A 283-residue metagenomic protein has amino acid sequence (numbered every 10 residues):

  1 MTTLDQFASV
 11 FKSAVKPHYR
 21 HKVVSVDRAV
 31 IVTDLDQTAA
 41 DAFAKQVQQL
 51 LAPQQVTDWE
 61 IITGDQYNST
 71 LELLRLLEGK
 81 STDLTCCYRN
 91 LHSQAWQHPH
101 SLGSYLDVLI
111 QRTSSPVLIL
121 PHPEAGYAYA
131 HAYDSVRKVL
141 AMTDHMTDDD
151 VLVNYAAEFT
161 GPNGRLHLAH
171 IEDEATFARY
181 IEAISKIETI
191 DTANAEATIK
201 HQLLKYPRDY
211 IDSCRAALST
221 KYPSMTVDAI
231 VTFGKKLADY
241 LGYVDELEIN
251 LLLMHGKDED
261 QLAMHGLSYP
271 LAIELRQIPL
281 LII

Functional and structural regions predicted by a protein language model:
M1-Q66, R137-A197, S219-Y222, E274: Small/aliphatic-rich secondary-structure junction motif
G64-E72, V231-L237: Charged docking surfaces used in two-component/phosphorelay signaling
L74-Y129, G242-I283: Gly/Ser-rich helix-loop-strand patches that form or flank binding pockets for ribonucleotide-derived cofactors
T113, S213-D228: A structural motif corresponding to the C-terminal end of an alpha-helix and its immediate exit/capping segment
A128-Y129, Y133-V139: Eukaryote-skewed repeat-based solenoidal scaffolds used as protein-protein interaction platforms, primarily
A130-H131, A178-I181, Y240-G242: Short, well-ordered secondary-structure micro-motifs
T192-D209: A short acidic, glycine-rich active-site loop that binds or catalyzes chemistry on phosphate/adenosine moieties
I211-A217, F233-D245: A short, acidic, amphipathic alpha-helical segment used as a generic capping/interface helix at domain edges
